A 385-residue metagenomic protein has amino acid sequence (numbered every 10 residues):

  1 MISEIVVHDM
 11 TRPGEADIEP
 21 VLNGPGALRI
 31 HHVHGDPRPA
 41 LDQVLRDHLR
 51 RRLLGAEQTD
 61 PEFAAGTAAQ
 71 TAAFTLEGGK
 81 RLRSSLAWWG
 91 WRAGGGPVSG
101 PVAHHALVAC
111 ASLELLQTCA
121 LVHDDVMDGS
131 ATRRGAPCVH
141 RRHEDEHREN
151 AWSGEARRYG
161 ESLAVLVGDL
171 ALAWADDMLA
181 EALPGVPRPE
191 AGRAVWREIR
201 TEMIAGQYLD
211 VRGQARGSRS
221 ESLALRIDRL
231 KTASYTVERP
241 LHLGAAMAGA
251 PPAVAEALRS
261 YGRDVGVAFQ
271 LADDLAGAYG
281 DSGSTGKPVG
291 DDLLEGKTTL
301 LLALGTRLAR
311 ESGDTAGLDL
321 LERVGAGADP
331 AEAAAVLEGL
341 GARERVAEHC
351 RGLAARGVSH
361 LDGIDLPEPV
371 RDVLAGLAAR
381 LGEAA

Functional and structural regions predicted by a protein language model:
M1-L113, T118, V122, M127-A151 (+5 more regions): Conserved N-terminal diphosphate/IPP-binding helix and adjacent helical/loop segment of trans-prenyltransferase domains
H34, R38, A106-S112, P189-W196 (+4 more regions): Hydrophobic packing residues in well-ordered alpha-helices of helical domains and bundles
Q58-P61, F74-R83, S162-Y279: All-alpha helical catalytic cores of prenyl diphosphate-utilizing isoprenoid enzymes
L86, A175, G206, L302 (+2 more regions): Residue-level signal for inorganic ion chemistry
A93-G95, A103, G244-A253, Y279-S284 (+2 more regions): C-terminal helix-coil-helix/basic helical segment that borders enzyme active sites and/or dimer interfaces and provides
R133-G168, G217-S234, E256, S282-L308 (+1 more regions): Divalent-cation-assisted or electrostatically stabilized phosphate/pyrophosphate-binding catalytic cores
P252, R310-L318, D365: Structural helix-adjacent loops and short alpha-helical linkers that scaffold large soluble proteins
A331-A385: Short hairpin/turn module used for nucleic-acid contact or packing/dimerization
